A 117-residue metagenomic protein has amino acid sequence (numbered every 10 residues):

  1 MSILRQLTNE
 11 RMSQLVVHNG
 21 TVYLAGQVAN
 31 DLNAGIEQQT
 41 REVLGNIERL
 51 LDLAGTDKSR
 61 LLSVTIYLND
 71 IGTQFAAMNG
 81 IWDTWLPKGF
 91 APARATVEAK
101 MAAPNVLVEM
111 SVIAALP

Functional and structural regions predicted by a protein language model:
M1-L62, L68-P117: N-terminal presequence-like segments and the immediate start of the first folded domain
